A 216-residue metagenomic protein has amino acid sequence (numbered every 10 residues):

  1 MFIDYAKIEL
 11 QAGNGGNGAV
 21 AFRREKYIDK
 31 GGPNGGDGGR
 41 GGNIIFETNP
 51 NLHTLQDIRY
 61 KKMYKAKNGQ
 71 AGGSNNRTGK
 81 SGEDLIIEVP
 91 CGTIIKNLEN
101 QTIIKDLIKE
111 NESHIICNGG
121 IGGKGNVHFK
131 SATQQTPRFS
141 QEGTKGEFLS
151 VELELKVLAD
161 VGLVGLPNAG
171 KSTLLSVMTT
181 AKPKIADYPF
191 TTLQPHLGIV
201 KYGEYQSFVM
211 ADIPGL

Functional and structural regions predicted by a protein language model:
F2-L216: Conserved G1/Walker A P-loop phosphate-binding module
